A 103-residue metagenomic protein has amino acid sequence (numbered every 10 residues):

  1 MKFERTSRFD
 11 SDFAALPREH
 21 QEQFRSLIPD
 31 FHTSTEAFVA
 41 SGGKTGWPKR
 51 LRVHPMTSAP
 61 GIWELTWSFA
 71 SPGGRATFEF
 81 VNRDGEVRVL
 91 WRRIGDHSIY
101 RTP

Functional and structural regions predicted by a protein language model:
M1-G74, N82-P103: Basic, Lys/Arg-enriched alpha-helical interface segments
